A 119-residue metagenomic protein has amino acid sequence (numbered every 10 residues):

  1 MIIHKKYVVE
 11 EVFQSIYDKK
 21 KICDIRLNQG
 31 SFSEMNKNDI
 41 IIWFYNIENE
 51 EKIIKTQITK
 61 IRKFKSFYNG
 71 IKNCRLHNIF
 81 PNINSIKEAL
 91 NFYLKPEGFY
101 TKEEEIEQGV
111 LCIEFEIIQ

Functional and structural regions predicted by a protein language model:
I2-Q119: Structured alpha/beta reader/binder surfaces that contact nucleic acids or chromatin modification marks
